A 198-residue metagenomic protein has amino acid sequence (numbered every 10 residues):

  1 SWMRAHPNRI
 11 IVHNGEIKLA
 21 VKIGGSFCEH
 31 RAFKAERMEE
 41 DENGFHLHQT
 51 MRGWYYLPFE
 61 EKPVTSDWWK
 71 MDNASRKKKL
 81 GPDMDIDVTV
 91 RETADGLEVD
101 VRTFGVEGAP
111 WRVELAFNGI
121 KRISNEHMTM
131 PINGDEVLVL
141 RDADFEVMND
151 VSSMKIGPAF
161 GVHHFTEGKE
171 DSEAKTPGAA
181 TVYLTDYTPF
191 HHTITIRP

Functional and structural regions predicted by a protein language model:
S1-A174: Extended polysaccharide-engagement surfaces of secreted carbohydrate-active enzymes
E173, G178-P198: Short Pro-Gly-centered flexible turn/kink motifs
